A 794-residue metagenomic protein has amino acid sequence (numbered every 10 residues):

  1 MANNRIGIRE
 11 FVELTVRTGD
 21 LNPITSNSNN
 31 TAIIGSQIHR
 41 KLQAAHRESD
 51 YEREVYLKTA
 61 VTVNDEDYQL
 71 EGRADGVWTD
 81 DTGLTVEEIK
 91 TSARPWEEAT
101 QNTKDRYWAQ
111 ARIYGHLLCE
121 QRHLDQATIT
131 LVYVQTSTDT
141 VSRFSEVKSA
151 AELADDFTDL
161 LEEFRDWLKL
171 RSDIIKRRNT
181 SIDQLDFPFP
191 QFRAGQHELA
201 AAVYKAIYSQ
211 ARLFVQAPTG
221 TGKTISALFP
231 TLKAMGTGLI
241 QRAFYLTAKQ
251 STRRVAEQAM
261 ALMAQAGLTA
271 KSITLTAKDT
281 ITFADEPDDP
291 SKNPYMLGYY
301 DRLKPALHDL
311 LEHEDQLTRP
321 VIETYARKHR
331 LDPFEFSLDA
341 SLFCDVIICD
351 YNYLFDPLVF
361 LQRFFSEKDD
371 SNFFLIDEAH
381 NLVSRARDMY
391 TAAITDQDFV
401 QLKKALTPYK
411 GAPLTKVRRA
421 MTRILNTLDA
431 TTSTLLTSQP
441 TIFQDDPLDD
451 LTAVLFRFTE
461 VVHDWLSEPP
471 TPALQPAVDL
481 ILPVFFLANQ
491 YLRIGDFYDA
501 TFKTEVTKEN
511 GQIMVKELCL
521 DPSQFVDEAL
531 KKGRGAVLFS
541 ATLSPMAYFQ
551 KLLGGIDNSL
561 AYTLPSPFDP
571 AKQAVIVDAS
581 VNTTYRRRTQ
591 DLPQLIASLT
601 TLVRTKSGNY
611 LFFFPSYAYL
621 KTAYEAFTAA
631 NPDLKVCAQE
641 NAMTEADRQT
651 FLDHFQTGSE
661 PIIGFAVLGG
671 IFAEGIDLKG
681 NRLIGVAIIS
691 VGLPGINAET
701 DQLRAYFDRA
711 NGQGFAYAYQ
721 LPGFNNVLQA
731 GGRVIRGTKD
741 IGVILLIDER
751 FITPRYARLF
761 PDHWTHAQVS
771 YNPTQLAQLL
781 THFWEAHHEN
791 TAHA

Functional and structural regions predicted by a protein language model:
M1-T79: Metal-dependent nuclease catalytic cores that hydrolyze phosphodiester bonds in DNA/RNA, characterized by
T59-F157: Mg2+/Mn2+-dependent nuclease catalytic core
I174-Q216: Conserved pre-motif I regulatory segment
N179-T180, D186, L239-I347, F355 (+3 more regions): A substrate-engagement module of RecA-like helicase motors
Y208-P230: Walker A/P-loop
A227, R254, H329-V346, Y351-T459 (+2 more regions): Signature of the SF2 helicase/ATPase Hel1-core->accessory helical subdomain module
I322-L342, I347, L358-F365, D464-N582 (+5 more regions): A contiguous, basic/glycine-rich beta-loop/short-helix subdomain that forms a polymer-engagement track
A579-Q590, N641-I752: Conserved RecA-like P-loop NTPase helicase motor core
